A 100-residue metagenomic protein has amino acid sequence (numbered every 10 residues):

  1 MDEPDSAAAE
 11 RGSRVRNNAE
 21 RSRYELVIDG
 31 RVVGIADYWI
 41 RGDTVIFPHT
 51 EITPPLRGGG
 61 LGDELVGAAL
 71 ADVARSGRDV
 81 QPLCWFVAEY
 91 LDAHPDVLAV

Functional and structural regions predicted by a protein language model:
D2-R16: Conserved N-terminal entry element of GNAT/NAT acetyltransferase domains
N18-E20, R41: Structural motif
R23-V33: Conserved beta-hairpin
E25, T44-I46: General beta-strand recognition
R31-W39, I46: Conserved beta-strand in the GNAT
T50-R57: A short, internal acetyl-CoA/4′-phosphopantetheine-binding micro-motif in the GNAT/acyltransferase core
G58-A71: Conserved acetyl-CoA-binding loop-helix of GNAT-fold acetyltransferases
A68-V100: C-terminal structural segments of small proteins and small subunits
